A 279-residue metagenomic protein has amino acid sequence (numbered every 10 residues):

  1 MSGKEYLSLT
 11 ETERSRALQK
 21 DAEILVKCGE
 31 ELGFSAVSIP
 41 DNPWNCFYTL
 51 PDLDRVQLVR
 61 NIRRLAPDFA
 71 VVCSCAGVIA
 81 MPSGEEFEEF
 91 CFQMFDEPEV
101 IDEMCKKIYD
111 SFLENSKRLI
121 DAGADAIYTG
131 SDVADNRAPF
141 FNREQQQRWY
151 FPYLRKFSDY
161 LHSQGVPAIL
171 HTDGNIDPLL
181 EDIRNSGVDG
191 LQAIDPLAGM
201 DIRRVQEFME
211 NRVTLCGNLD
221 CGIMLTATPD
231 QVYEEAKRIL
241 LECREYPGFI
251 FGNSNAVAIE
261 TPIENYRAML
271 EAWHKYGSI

Functional and structural regions predicted by a protein language model:
G3-I24, E30, F34-I279: Active-site loop segments of alpha/beta catalytic cores
